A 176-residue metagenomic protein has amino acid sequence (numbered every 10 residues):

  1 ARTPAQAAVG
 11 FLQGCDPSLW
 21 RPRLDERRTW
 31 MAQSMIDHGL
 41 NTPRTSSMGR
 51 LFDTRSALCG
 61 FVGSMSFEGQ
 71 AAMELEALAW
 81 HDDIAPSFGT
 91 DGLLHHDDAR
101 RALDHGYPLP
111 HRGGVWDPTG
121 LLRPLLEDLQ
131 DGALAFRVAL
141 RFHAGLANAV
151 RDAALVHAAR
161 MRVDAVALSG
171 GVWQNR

Functional and structural regions predicted by a protein language model:
A1: Gly/Pro-rich active-site capping loops and adjacent beta-alpha segments that organize cofactor/substrate pockets
P4: Glycine-rich phosphate/pyrophosphate-binding loop regions near the starts of catalytic domains
A7-V163: A contiguous, well-structured pocket-lining segment that forms one wall/lid of small-molecule binding clefts in soluble
D164-R176: Glycine-rich phosphate-binding loops at beta-strand->alpha-helix junctions
